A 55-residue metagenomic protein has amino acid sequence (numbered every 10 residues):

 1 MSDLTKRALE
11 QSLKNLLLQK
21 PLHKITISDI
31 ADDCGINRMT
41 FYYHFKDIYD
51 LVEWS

Functional and structural regions predicted by a protein language model:
D3-K14, L18, H23-K24, G35 (+1 more regions): An amphipathic alpha-helix adjacent to DNA-recognition modules
D32: Alpha-helical residues within the helix-turn-helix
M39: Key DNA-contact positions within bacterial/archaeal DNA-binding proteins
